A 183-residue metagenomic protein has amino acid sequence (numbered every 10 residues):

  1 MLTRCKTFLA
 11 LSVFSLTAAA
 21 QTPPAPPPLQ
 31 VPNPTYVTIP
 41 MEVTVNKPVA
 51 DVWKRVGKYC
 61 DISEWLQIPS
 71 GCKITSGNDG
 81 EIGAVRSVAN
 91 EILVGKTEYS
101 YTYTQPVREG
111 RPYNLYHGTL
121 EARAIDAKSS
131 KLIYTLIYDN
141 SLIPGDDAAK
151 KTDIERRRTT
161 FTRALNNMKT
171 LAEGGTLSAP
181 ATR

Functional and structural regions predicted by a protein language model:
M1-L9: Bacterial N-terminal signal peptides that target proteins for export
S15-T17: N-terminal signal peptide c-region/cleavage motif recognized by signal peptidases
A20-K73: Hydrophobic ligand-binding cavity/cleft-lining segments
T44, D61-E64, C72-H117, N167-A179: Glycine-rich portal/gate segments that line the openings of hydrophobic small-molecule binding cavities
N46-A50, L93-Y99, E121-K131: A short, structured loop/turn motif at beta-sheet edges
A50, K54, C60, T159-N166 (+1 more regions): Solvent-exposed, polar/charged alpha-helical surfaces in well-ordered, non-transmembrane soluble domains, broadly
A50, K54, S141, A148 (+3 more regions): Surface-exposed, polar/charged faces of alpha-helical domains in mature secreted/periplasmic/lumenal proteins
R108-R163: Beta-strand/loop substructures that line and gate deep hydrophobic ligand-binding cavities in soluble
